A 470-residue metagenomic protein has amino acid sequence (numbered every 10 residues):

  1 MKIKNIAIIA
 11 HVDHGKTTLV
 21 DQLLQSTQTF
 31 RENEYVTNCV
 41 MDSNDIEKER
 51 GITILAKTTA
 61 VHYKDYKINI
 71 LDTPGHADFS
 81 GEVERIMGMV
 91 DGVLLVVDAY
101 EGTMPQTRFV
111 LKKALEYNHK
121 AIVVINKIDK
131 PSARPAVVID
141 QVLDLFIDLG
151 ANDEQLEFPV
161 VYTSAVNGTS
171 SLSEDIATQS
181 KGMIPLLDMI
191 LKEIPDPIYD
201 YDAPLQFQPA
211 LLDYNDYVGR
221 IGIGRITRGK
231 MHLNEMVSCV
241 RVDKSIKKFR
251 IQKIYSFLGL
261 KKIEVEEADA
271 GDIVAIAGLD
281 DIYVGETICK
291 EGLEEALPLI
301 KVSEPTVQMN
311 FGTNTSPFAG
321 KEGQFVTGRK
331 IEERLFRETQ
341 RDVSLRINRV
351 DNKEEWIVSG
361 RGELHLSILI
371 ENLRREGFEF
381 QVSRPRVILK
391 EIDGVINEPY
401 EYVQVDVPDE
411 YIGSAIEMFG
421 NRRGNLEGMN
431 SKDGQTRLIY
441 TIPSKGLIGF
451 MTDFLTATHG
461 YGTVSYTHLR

Functional and structural regions predicted by a protein language model:
M1-V97, E101, Q141, L212: P-loop NTPase switch module centered on the Walker A-proximal segment
I3, R349-I392, P399-E401, E410-I412: Conserved structured catalytic cores and adjacent interaction surfaces of nucleotide-binding/hydrolyzing enzymes
A77, V90-R108, I122, I128-A136: Conserved Switch II/interswitch segment of TRAFAC-class P-loop GTPases
V93-V96, N118-N126, E154-T163: Conserved beta-strand/loop subsegment of P-loop NTPase cores
V123-V124, S171, P305-K321, N352-S359 (+2 more regions): Short, hydrophobic beta-strand segments
S132-D188: Canonical P-loop GTPase G-domain recognition
Q206-V307, A319-K321: Conserved nucleotide-binding/hydrolysis modules and their immediate coupling elements across P-loop/ASCE NTPase motors
T467-R470: Conserved small/polar residues in nucleotide/adenosyl-binding loops
